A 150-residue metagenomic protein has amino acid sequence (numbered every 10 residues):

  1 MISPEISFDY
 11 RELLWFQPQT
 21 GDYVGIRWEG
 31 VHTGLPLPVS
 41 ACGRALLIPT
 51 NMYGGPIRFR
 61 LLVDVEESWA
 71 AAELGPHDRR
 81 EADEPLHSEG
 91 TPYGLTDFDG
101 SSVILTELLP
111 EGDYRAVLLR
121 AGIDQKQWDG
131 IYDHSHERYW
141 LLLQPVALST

Functional and structural regions predicted by a protein language model:
M1-R79, D124-T150: Primarily secretory-pathway and cell-envelope proteins
G54, P92-G94, S101, R115 (+2 more regions): A generic structural micro-environment signature that highlights single residues at secondary-structure boundaries
A71-L108: Extended, solvent-exposed segments with strong compositional bias
L109-V117: A glycine-anchored, Pro-Gly-centered beta-turn/N-cap motif
R120-G122: Short beta-strand-plus-loop segments that form exposed binding edges in beta-rich domains
